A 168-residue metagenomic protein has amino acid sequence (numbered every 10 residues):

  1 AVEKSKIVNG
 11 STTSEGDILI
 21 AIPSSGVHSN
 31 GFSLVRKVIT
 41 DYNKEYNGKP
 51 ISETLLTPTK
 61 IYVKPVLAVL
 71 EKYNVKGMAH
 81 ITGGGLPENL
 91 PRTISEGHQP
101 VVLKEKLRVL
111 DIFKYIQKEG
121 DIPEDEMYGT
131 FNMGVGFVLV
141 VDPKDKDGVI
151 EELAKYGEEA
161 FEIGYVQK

Functional and structural regions predicted by a protein language model:
A1-F32, Y165: Glycine-rich anion-binding loops of enzyme active sites
A1-K4, K37-Y42, S95-Q99: A glycine- and small-aliphatic-rich helix-loop capping segment at beta-alpha/alpha-beta transitions that lines
D17, S29, S33-K37, K64 (+1 more regions): Residues on a specific face of well-ordered alpha-helices
I20-G26, I39-Y46, L70: Short, well-ordered alpha-helical segments in soluble proteins
S25, V35, R92-I94: N-terminal low-complexity, intrinsically disordered patches enriched in charged
F32-N43, L153: Short, compositionally biased
N43-L56, K60-K168: Glycine-/charge-enriched secondary-structure boundary and capping motifs
